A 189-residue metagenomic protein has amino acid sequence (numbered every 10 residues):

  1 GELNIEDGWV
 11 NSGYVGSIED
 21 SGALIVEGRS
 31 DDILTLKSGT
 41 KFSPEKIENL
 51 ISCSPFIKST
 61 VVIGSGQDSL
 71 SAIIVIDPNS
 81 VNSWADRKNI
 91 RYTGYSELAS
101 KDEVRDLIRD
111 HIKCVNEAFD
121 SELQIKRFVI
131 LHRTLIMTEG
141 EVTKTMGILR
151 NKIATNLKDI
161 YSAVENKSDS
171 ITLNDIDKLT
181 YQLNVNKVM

Functional and structural regions predicted by a protein language model:
G1-W9, V15-G16, A23-L24: AMP-binding/adenylate-forming core of the ANL superfamily
E6, S12, L36, T143-T145: Ser/Thr-glycine-rich phosphate-binding loops at phosphate-binding pockets of nucleotides, nucleotide cofactors
V15-L123, T134, T138: AMP-binding/adenylate-forming catalytic core of the ANL superfamily
L34, S59, R109-M189: Conserved C-terminal "lid"/linker of ANL adenylate-forming enzymes
